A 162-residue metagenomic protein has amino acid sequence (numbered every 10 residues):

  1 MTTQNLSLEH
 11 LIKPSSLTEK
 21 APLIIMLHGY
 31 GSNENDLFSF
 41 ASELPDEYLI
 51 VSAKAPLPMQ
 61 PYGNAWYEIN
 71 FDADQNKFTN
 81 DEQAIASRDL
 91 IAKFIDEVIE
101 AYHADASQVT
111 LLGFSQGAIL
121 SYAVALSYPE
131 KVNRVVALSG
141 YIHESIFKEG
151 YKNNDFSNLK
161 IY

Functional and structural regions predicted by a protein language model:
S7-A104: Serine-hydrolase catalytic machinery in alpha/beta-hydrolase-like enzymes
S15, G140-Y162: The feature captures the conserved acid-bearing segment of alpha/beta-hydrolase catalytic domains
S39, A123-S127: Active-site signature of alpha/beta-hydrolase-fold catalytic machinery across serine- and Asp/Cys-nucleophile hydrolases
S52, V136-L138: A short, hydrophobic beta-strand element of the alpha/beta-hydrolase
L112-G117, S121: Gly/Ala-rich beta-loop-alpha elbow adjacent to hydrolase catalytic centers
L120-V124, I146: Hydrolases whose catalytic domains are alpha/beta-hydrolase-1, hotdog thioesterase, or metallo-beta-lactamase-like
